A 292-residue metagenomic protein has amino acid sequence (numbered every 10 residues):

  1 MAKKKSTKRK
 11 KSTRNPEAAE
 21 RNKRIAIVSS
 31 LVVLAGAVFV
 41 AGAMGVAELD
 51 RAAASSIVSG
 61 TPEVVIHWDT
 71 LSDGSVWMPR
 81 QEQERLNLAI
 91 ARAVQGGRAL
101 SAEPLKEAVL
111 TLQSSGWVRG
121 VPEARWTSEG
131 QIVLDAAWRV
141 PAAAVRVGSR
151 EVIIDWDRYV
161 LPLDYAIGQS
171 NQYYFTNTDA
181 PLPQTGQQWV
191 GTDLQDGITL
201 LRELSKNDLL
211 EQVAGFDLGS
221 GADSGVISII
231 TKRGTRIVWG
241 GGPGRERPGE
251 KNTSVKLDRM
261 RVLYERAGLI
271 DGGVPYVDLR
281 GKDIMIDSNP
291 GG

Functional and structural regions predicted by a protein language model:
M1-T70, A89-G292: Charged, solvent-exposed interaction patches on well-folded alpha/beta domains that mediate macromolecular contacts
G74-A89: Histidine-centered catalytic/metal-coordination loop motif
